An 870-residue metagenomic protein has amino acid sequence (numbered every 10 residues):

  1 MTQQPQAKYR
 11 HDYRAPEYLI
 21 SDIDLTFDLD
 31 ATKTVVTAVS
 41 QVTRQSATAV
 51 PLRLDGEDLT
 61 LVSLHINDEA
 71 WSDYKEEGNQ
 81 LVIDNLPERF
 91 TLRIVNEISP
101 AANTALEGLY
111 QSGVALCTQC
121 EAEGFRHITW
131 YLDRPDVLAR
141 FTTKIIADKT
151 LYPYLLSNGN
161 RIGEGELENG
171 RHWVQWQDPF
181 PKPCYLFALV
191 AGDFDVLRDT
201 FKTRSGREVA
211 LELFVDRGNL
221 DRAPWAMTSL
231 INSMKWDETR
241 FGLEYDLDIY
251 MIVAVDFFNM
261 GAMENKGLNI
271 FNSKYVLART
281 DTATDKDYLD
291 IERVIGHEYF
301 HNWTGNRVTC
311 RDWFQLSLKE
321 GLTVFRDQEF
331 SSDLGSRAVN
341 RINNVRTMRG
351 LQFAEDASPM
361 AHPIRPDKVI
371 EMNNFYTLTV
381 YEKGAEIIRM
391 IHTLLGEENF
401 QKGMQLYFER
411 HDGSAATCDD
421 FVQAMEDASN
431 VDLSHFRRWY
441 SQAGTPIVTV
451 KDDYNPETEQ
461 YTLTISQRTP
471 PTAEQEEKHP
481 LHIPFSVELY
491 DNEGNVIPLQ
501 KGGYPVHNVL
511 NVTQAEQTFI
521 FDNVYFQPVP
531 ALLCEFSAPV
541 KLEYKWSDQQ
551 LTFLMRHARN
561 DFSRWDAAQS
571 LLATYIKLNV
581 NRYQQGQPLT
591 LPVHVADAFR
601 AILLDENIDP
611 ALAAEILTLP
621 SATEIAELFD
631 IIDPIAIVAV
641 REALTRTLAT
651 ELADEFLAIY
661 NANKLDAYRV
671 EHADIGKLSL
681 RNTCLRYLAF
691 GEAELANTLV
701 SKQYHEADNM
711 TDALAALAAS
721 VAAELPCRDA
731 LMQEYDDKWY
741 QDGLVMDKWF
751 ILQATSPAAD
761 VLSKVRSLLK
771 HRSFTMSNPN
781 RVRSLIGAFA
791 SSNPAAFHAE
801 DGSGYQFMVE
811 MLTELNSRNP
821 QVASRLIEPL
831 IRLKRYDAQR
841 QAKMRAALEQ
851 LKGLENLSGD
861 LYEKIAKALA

Functional and structural regions predicted by a protein language model:
M1-V35, Y110-Q119, Y131, P135 (+1 more regions): N-terminal, polar/Ser/Thr-rich
V36-V42, G56, L86-N103, F141-K149 (+3 more regions): Short, hydrophobic/aromatic-enriched beta-strand segments in well-ordered soluble domains
S40-D58, W130-D133, A139-D148, D419 (+2 more regions): Surface-exposed beta-strand/loop patches in extracellular or lumenal glycoproteins
Q45-S112, D133, N169, V512-P528: A surface-exposed beta-strand-loop module
T60-N67, D432-H435, T445-L532, A626 (+3 more regions): Beta-strand-rich binding/interaction modules
E69, W176, R204-T458, T462-L463: Hydrophobic alpha-helical and helix-loop surface patches within well-folded domains that function as non-catalytic
V95-R198, D561-R564: Extended, low-hydrophobicity, Ser/Thr/Pro/Gly-biased non-transmembrane segments
G350, D522-A870: Long, ordered, helix-rich scaffold segments
